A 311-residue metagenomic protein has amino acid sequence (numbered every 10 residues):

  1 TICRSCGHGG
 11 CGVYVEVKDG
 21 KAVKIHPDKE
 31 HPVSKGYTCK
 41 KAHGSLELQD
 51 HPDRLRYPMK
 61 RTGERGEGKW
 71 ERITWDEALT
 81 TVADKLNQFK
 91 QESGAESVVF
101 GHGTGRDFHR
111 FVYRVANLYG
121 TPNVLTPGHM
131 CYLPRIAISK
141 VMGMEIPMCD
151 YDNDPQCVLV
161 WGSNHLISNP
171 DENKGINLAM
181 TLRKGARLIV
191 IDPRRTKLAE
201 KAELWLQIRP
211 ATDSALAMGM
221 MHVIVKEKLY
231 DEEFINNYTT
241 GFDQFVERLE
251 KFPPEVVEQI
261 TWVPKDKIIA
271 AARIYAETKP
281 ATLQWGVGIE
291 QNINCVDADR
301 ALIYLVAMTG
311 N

Functional and structural regions predicted by a protein language model:
T1-L229, P264: N-terminal export/assembly segments and adjacent metallocofactor-ligating motifs of anaerobic energy-metabolism
V23, D231-E232, I268, T282-L283 (+1 more regions): Acidic/polar loop patches that form or flank catalytic/metal-binding clefts of enzymes that bind anionic ligands
H51-L55, V225-F252: Scaffold signal of the M16-like zinc-metallopeptidase fold and its non-catalytic homologs
S93-G103, P127-M130, E232-T239, Q259-I260 (+2 more regions): Short coil/turn segments at secondary-structure boundaries
Y113, E255, R273, I303: Active-site phosphate/pyrophosphate- and oxyanion-stabilizing loops and adjacent acidic/basic residues in soluble
D152-D154, V158-W161, F242-T261: Conserved thiamine diphosphate
V246-R248, I269-P280: Core structural elements
Y275-N311: A glycine-rich, hydrophobic/aromatic-adjacent loop/helix-cap motif
